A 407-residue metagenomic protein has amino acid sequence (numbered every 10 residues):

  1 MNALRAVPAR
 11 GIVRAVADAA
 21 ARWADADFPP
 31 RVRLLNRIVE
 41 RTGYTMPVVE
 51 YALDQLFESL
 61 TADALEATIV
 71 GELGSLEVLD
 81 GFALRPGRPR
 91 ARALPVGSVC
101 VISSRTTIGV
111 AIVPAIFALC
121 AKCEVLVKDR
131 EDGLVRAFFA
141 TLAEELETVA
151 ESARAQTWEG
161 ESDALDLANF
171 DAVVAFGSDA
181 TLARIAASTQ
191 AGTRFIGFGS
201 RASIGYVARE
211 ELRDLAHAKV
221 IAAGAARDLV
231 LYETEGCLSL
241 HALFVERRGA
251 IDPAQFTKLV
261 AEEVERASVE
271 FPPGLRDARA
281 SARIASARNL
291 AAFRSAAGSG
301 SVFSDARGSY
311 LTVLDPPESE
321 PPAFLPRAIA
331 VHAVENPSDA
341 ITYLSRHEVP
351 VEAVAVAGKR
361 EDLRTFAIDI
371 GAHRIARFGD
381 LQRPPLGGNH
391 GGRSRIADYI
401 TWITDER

Functional and structural regions predicted by a protein language model:
M1-L94: N-terminal Rossmann-like NAD(P)+-binding subdomain of aldehyde/semialdehyde dehydrogenases
V70, L84-C100, E159-L167, S309-A323: Donor nucleotide-activated moiety binding/catalytic core segment of transferases that use nucleotide-activated donors
E77-E145: Conserved small-residue-rich beta-alpha loop and adjacent elements that most often cradle the phosphate/pyrophosphate
S104, A175-D179, A208-E210, E246-R248 (+2 more regions): Structural motif
A111, D163, T181-A183, E361-R364: Short, well-ordered alpha-helical microsegments
F138-E144, R184-T189, F256-V260, D362-H373: Short, aromatic/basic amphipathic alpha-helical patches
L146-R247, Q382-R407: Conserved NAD(P)+-binding/catalytic subdomain of aldehyde/semialdehyde dehydrogenases
Y232-L240, F244-V351, T365-R407: NAD(P)-dependent aldehyde/semialdehyde dehydrogenase
